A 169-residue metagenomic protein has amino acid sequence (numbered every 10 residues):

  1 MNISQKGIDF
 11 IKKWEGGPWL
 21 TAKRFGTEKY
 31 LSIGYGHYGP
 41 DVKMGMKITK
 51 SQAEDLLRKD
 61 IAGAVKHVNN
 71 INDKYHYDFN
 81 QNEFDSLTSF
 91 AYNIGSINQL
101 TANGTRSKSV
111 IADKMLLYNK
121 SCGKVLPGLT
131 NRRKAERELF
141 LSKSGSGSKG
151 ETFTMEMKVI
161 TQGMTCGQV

Functional and structural regions predicted by a protein language model:
M1-R24, E28, H37, V42-M44 (+5 more regions): Long, amphipathic alpha-helical surface segments
S32-G34, S86-A91, D113-K114: Structural recognition of the beta-strand scaffold that forms the well-ordered cores of secreted hydrolase catalytic
K59-N98: Active-site nucleophile-His-acid catalytic modules used for acyl/amide transfer and hydrolysis across diverse enzymes
